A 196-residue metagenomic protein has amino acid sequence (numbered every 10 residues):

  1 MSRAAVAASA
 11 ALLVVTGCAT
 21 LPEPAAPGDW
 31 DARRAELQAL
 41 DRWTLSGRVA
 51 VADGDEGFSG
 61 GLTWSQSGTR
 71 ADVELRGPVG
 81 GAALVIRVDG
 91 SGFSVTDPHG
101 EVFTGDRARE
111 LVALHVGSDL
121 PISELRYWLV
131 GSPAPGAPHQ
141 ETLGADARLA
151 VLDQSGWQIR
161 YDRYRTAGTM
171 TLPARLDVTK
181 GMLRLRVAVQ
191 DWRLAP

Functional and structural regions predicted by a protein language model:
M1-A8: Bacterial N-terminal signal peptides that target proteins for export
L12-R34: Bacterial Sec signal peptide processing site at the extreme N-terminus
A35-D55: A short, Trp-centered hydrophobic/proline-enriched beta-strand micro-motif
G47-V51, L62, V73-L75, A150-Q154 (+1 more regions): Short beta-strand segments that buttress and anchor functional surface loops
L62-S65, I86-V88, Y161-T166: Extended lipid/amphipathic-ligand handling interfaces
R70-P121: An acidic-aromatic
E110-D146: Solvent-exposed helix/loop surface patches that form functional interfaces
G131-P196: Gly/Pro-enriched, hydrophobic low-complexity segments that function as extracytoplasmic propeptides/linkers
